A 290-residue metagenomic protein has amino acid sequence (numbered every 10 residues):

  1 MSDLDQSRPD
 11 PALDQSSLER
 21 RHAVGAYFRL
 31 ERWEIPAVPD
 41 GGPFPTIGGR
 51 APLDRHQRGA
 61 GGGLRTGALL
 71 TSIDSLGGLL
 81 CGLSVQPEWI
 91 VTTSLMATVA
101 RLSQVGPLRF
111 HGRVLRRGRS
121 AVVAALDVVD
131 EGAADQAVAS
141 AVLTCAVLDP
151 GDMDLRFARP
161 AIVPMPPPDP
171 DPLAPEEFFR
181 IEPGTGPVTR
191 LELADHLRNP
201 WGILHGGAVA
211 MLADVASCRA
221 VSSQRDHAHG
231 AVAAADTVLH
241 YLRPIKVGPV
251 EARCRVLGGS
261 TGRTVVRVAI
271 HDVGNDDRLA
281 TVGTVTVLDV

Functional and structural regions predicted by a protein language model:
M1-R50, D54, A146-H196: Non-catalytic linker/capping segments at the edges of enzyme domains
S2-Q6, R101-P168, Y241-G248, L257-V290: HotDog/MaoC-like acyl-thioester-processing domains
D3, P11-S16, L30-W33, T46-L53 (+10 more regions): Polar, glycosylation-prone regions of secreted, cell-surface, and some intracellular proteins
H22-G25, T46-G78, L191-R219: Hot-dog-fold acyl-thioester-processing enzymes
E34-T46, D130-Q136, H227-A228, D272-R278: Intrinsically disordered, low-complexity coil segments
F44-G48, S94, P107-R109, S140 (+4 more regions): Intrinsic-disorder/low-complexity, polar/charged segments enriched in Ser/Thr/Lys/Arg/Asp/Glu/Gln
G61-L64, G77-R109, V114, C218-E251 (+1 more regions): Hydrophobic beta-strand-centered segment that forms part of the acyl-chain substrate-binding groove
V188-H271, D276-T281: Structured core of small recognition/catalytic domains
